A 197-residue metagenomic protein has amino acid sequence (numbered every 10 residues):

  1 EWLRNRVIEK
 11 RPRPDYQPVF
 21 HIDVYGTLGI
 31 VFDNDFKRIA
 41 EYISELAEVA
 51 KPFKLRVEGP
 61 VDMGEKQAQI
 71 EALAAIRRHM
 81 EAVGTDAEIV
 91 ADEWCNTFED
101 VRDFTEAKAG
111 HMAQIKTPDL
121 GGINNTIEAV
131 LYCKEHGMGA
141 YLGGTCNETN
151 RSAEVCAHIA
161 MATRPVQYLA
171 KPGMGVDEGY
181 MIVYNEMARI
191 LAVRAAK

Functional and structural regions predicted by a protein language model:
E1-A160, L169-E186: Catalytic core of soluble alpha/beta enzymes
M161-V166, I190-L191: Acidic, Ser/Thr-rich peripheral helices and adjacent loops at domain boundaries
V193-A196: Extracellular low-complexity, O-glycosylation-prone Ser/Thr/Pro/Gly-rich "stalks" and linkers flanking catalytic
